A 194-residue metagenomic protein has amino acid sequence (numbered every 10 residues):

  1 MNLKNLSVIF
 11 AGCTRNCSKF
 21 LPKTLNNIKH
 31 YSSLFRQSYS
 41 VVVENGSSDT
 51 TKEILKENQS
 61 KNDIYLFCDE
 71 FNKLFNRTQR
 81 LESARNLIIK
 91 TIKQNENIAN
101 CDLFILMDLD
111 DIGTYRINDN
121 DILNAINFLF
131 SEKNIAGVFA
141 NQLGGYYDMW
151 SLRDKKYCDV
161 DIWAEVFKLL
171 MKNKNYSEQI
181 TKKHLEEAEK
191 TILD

Functional and structural regions predicted by a protein language model:
L6-G12, I28, Y39-V42: Hydrophobic targeting segments
C17-L21, T51, R77-R85: Phosphate/oxyanion-binding active-site loops and adjacent basic polyanion-contact surfaces
C17-S32: Short, well-formed alpha-helical segments that are part of the catalytic scaffolds of diverse glycosyltransferases
S18, V43-E53, E70-N72: A conserved acidic beta->alpha catalytic loop
H30-F35, T91-C101, I126-N134: Alpha-helix termini
T50, E82, K90, N100-F128: Acidic donor-binding/catalytic loop of UDP-sugar-dependent glycosyltransferases, especially processive GT2
E57-C101: Active-site-proximal specificity loops/subdomain of glycosyltransferases
I112-D194: Conserved catalytic core of nucleotide-sugar-dependent glycosyltransferases
